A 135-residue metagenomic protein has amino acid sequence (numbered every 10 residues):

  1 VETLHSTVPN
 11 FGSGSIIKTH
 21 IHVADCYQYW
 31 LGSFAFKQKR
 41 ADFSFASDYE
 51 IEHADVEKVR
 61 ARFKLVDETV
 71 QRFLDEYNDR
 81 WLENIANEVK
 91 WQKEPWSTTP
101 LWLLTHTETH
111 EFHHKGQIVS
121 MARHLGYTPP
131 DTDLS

Functional and structural regions predicted by a protein language model:
L4-D48, K90-S135: Short, contiguous alpha-helical
S13, L65-V66, N87: Short amphipathic alpha-helical surface micro-motifs
K39-W81: Helix-adjacent hinge/juxtasegments
D79-W91: Carboxylate-rich helix-loop segments that flank metal/cofactor sites and access channels in metalloenzymes
